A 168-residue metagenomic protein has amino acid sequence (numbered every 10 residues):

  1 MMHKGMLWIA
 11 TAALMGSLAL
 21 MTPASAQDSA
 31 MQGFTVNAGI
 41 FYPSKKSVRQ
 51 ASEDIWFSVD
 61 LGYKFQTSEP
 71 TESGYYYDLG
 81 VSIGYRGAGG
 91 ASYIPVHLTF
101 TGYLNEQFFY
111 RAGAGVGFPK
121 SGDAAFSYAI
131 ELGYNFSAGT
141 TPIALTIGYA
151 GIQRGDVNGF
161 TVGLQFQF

Functional and structural regions predicted by a protein language model:
M1-M31: Cleavable N-terminal export/targeting peptides
T22-G84, G159-Q167: Short glycine/proline- and aromatic-enriched beta-strand/turn motifs that initiate or cap beta-hairpins
T35-N37, A144, G151: Ser/Thr- (and often Asn-) enriched beta-sheet segments in non-cytosolic proteins
I40, I83-G87, G102-L104, F108 (+1 more regions): Generic secondary-structure microfeatures
K46-I55, Y85-I94, V116-S127, A150-T161: Solvent-exposed loop/turn segments connecting transmembrane beta-strands in outer-membrane beta-barrel proteins
W56-P70, I94-E106, A124-A138, N158-F168: Feature captures outer-membrane beta-barrel proteins of Gram-negative bacteria and organelles
S68-L79, Q107-Y110, F136-L145: Repeated loop/turn-to-beta-strand initiation elements of outer-membrane beta-barrel proteins
G80, H97, R111-G113: Outer-envelope exported proteins of Gram-negative bacteria
